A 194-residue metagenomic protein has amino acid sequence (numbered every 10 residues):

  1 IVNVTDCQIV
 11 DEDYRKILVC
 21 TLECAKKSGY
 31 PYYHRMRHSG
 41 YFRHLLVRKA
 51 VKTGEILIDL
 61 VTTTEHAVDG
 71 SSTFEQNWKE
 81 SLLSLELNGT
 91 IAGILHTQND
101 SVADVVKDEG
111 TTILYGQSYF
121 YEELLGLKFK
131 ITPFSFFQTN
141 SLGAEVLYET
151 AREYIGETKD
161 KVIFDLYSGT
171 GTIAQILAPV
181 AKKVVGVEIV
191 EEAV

Functional and structural regions predicted by a protein language model:
I1-H34, K52: Extended interfacial segments that mediate partner engagement and assembly in macromolecular machines
C7, L60-G70: A short interface-forming secondary-structure element
C20, C24, R35-H38, H44 (+2 more regions): Peripheral terminal and linker regions in Fe-S/redox and tRNA-modifying enzymes
L22, K26-G29, L46, L83 (+1 more regions): Generic structural signal for well-ordered alpha-helical scaffold segments
Y32-S39, I163: Short helix/loop segment immediately N-terminal to the Walker
S39-T53: Short edge beta-strands and adjacent turn/loop segments
V47, G54-T63, K128-T132: Short, aliphatic-rich beta-strand segments
A67-V194: Rossmann-like S-adenosyl-L-methionine
